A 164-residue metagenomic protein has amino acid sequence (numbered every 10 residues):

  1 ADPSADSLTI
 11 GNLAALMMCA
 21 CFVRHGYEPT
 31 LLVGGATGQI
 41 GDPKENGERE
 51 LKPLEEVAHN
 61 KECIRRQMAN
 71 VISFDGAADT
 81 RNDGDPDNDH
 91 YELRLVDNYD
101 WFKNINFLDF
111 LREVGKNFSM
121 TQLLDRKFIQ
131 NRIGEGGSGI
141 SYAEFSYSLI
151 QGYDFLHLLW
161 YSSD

Functional and structural regions predicted by a protein language model:
A1-D164: NTP-dependent nucleotidyl-transfer catalytic core
